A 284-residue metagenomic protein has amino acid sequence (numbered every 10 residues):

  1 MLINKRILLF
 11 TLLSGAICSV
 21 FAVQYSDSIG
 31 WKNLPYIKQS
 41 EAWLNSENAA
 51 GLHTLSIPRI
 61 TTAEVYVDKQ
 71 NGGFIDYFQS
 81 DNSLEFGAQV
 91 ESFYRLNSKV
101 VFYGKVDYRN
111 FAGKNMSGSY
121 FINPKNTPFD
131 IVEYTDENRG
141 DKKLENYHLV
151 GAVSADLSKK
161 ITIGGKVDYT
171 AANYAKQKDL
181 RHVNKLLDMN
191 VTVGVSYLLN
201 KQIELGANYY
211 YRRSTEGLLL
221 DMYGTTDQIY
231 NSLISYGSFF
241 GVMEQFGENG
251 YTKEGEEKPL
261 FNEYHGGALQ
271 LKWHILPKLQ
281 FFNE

Functional and structural regions predicted by a protein language model:
T61-K69, G104-N110, G165-A171, A207-R213 (+1 more regions): Transmembrane beta-barrel strands of outer-membrane/channel proteins
G72-F74, F111-S117, Y174-K178, E216-L220: Outer-membrane beta-barrel proteins
F74-F78, Y134-R139, A175-R181, T252-E257: Extracellular loop and loop/strand-boundary signature of outer-membrane beta-barrel proteins
N82-A88, K143-L149, L180-V191, F261-G267: Residues that define the transmembrane beta-barrel architecture of outer-membrane proteins
A88-Y94, L149-A155, V191-Y197, G267-W273: Residues on the lipid-exposed face of transmembrane beta-strands in outer-membrane beta-barrel proteins
R95-K99, S158-K160, L198-Q202, H274-K278: Outer-membrane beta-barrel channels and translocator barrels
S119-T127, L180-D188, M222-N231: Flexible, surface-exposed loop regions and adjacent strand-edge segments of Gram-negative outer-membrane beta-barrel
V242-E284: Long, internal scaffold/assembly segments composed of regular secondary structure
